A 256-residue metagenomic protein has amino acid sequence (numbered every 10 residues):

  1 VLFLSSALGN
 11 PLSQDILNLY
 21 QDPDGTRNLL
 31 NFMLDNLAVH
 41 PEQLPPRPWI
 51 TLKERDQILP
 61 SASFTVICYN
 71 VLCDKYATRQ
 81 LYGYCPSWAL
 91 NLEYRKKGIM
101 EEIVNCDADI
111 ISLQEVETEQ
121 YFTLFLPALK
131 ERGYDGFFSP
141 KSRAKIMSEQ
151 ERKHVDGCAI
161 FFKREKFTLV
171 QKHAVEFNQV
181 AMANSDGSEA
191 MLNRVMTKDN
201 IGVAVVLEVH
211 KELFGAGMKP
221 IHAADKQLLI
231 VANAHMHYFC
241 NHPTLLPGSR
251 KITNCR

Functional and structural regions predicted by a protein language model:
V1-C68, L72, Y76-L81: Membrane-interface helix-coil boundary segments and nearby low-complexity, Ser/Pro-rich regulatory regions
G25-T26, M33-L59, S63, I110-L228 (+1 more regions): Structured beta-strand-rich core segments of catalytic domains in phosphoester-bond hydrolases
L72-E93, N178, M182-A190, R194-V195: Acidic/histidine-rich helix-loop elements that form or flank divalent-metal/phosphate-binding sites at the catalytic
Y76, Y121, F239-N241: Conserved protein kinase catalytic core
E93-M100, G202, G248-N254: Short, well-ordered alpha-helical scaffold segments within catalytic/effector domains
K96, E101-V116: Proline-aspartate-enriched helix->loop->beta-strand connector
M100-I103, F125-P127, C158, N254: Short amphipathic alpha-helical segments and helix-helix/interface helices
K130-G133, P243-R256: Metal-dependent phosphoesterases centered on the DNase I-like endonuclease/exonuclease/phosphatase
